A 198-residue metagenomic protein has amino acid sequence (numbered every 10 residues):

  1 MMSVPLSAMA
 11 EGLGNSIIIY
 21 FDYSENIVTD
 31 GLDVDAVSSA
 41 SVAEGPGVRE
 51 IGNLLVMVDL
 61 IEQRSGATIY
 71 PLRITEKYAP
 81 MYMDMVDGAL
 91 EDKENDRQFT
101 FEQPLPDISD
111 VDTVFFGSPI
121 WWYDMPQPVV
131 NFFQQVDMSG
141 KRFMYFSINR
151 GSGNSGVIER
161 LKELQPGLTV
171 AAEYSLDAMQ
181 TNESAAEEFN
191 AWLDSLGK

Functional and structural regions predicted by a protein language model:
L6-K198: Active-site-proximal alpha-helix that buttresses catalytic centers in soluble enzyme cores
